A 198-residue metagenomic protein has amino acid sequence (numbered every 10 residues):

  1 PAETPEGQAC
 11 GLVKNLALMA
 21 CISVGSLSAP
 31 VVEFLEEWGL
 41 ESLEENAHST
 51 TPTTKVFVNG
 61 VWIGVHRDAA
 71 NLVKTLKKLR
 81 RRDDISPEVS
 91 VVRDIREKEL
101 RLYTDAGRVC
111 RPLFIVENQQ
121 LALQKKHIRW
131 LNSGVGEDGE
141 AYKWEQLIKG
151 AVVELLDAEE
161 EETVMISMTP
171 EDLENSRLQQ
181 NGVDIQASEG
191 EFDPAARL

Functional and structural regions predicted by a protein language model:
P1-L198: Conduit-forming functional cores of very large proteins
